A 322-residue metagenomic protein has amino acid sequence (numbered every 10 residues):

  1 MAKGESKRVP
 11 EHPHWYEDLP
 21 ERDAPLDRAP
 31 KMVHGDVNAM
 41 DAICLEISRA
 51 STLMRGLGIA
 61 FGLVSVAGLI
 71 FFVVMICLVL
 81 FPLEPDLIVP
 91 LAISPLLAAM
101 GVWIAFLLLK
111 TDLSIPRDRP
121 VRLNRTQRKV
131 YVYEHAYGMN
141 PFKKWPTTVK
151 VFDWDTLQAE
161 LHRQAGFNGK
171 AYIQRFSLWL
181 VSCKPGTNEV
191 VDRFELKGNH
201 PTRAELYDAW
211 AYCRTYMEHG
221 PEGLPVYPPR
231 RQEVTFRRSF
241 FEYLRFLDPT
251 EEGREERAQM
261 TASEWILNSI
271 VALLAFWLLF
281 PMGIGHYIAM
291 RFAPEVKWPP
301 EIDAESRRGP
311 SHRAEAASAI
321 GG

Functional and structural regions predicted by a protein language model:
M1-V37: Short, non-transmembrane cytosolic segments of multipass membrane proteins
N38-L53, F176-L178: Short, hydrophobic/proline-enriched secondary-structure or compact coil segments at domain edges
M40, C213, G220-A262: Juxtamembrane amphipathic/hinge helix adjacent to a transmembrane helix
E46-D118, R245-G322: Alpha-helical transmembrane spans
R122-Y137: Membrane-cytosol interface motif
K129-V130, N140-G166: Phosphoinositide-dependent membrane-docking surfaces
R163-F176: Short acidic, Gly/Pro-enriched loop/turn segments at secondary-structure junctions
S177-Y216, E222-E233: Canonical phosphoinositide-binding patch of PH/PH-like domains
